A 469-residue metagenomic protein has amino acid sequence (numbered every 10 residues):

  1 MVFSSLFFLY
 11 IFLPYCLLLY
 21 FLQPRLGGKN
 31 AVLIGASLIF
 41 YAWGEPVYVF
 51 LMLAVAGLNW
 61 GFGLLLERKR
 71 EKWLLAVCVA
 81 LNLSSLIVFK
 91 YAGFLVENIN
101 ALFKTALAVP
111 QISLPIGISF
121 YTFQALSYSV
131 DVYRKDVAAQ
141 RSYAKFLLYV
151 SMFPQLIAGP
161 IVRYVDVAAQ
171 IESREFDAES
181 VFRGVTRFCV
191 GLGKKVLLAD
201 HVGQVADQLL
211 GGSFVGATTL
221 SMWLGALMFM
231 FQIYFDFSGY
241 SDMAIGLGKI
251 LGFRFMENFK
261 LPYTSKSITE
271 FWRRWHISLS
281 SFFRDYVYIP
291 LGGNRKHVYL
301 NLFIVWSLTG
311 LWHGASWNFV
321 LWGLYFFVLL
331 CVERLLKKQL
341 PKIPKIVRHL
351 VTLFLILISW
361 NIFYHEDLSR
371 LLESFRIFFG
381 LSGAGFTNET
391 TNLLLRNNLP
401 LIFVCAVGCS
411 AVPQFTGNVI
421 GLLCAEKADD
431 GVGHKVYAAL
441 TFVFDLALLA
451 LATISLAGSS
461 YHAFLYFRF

Functional and structural regions predicted by a protein language model:
M1-R468: Membrane-embedded transmembrane alpha-helical bundles that form the catalytic cores of multi-pass lipid-modifying
